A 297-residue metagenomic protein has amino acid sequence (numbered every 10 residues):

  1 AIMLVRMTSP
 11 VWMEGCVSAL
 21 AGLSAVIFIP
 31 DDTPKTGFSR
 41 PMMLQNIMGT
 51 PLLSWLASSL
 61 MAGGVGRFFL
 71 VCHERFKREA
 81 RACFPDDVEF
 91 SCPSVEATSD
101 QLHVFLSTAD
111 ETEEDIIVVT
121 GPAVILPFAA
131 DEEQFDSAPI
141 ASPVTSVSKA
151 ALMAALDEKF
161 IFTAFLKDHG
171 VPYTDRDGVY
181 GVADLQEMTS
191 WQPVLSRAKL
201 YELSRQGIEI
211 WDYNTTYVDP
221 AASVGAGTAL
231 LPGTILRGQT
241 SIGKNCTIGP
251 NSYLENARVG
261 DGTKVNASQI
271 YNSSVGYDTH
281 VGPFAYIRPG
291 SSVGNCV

Functional and structural regions predicted by a protein language model:
I2-R81, V88-C92: N-terminal glycine-rich phosphate-binding loop and ensuing alpha1 helix
V5, S9-V26, S142-G225, A229: Conserved alpha/beta core of the MobA/IspD/sugar-nucleotide pyrophosphorylase nucleotidyltransferase superfamily
A21-I27, V65-L70, D115-I116, Q134-P139 (+2 more regions): Hydrophobic beta-strand segments of well-ordered beta-sheets in folded domains
A57-M61, S107, A164-K167: Surface-exposed alpha-helical segments enriched in charged/polar residues
V71-H73, S91-S99, T174-R176, Y213: Conserved beta-strand termini and adjacent loop/short-helix elements that scaffold enzyme active sites in alpha/beta
K77-L156: Conserved beta-loop-beta/alpha segment of the NTase-like Rossmann-fold superfamily that binds/positions NTPs
C83, V194-L195, G260: Residue-level signal for well-ordered alpha-helical positions
E209-V297: Structural signal for interior beta-strand "rungs" in well-ordered beta-sheet cores of soluble enzyme domains
